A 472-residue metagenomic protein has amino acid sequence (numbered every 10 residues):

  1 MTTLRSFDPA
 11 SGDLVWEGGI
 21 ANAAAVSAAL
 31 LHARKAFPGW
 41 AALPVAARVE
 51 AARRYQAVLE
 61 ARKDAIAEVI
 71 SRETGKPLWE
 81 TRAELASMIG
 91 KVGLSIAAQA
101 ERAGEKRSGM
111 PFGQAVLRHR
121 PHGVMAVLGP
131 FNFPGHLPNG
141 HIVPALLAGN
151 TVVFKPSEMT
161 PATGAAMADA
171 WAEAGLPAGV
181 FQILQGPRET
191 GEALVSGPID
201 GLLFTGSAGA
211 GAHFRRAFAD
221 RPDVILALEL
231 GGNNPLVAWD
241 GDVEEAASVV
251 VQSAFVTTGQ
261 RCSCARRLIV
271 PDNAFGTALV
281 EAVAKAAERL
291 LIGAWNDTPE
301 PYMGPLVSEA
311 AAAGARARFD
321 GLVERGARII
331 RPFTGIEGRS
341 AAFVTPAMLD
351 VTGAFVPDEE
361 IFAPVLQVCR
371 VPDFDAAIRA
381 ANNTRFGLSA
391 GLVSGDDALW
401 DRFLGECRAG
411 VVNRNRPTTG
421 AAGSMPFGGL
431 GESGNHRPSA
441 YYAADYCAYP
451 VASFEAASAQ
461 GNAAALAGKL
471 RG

Functional and structural regions predicted by a protein language model:
M1-G113: N-terminal Rossmann-like NAD(P)+-binding subdomain of aldehyde/semialdehyde dehydrogenases
D8-E17, V237, I336, F343-G472: Conserved C-terminal structural/oligomerization subdomain of aldehyde/semialdehyde dehydrogenase
G12, A33, R48, I70 (+10 more regions): Residue-level signal for inorganic ion chemistry
V15-A21, A36-A42, V127, L236-A238 (+5 more regions): Short, well-ordered beta-strand elements within core beta-sheets of diverse protein domains
F37, A41, Q56-K63, A67 (+15 more regions): Structural signal for hydrophobic packing residues in well-ordered secondary-structure cores of soluble enzyme domains
G104-E245, V371: Rossmann-like NAD(P) dinucleotide-binding subdomain of oxidoreductase/dehydrogenase enzymes
T151-V153, I329, V411: A short hydrophobic/small-residue beta-strand
G209-V351, R414, N462-A463, L470-G472: ALDH superfamily catalytic-core signature
